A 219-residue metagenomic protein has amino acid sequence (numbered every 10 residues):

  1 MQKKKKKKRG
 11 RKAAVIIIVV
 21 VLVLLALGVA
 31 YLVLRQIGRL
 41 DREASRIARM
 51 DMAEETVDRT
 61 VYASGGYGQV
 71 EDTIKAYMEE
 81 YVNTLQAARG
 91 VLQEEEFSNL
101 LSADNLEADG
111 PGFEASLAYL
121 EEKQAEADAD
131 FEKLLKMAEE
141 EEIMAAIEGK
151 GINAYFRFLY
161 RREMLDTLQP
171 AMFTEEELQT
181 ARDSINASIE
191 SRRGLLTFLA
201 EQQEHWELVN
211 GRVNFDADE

Functional and structural regions predicted by a protein language model:
M1-Q2: N-terminal intrinsically disordered, acidic low-complexity segments at the extreme N-terminus
K5-K8, Y31, R35, S188: General helical secondary-structure elements
K6-L24: N-terminal Sec-pathway targeting helices
A14, A26-S116: Leu/Val/Ala/Ile-rich N-terminal alpha-helices, chiefly Sec-type signal peptides and the beginnings
S102, L106-R212: Extended amphipathic alpha-helical interaction segments
G211-E219: Polybasic, proline/glycine-rich intrinsically disordered low-complexity segments
